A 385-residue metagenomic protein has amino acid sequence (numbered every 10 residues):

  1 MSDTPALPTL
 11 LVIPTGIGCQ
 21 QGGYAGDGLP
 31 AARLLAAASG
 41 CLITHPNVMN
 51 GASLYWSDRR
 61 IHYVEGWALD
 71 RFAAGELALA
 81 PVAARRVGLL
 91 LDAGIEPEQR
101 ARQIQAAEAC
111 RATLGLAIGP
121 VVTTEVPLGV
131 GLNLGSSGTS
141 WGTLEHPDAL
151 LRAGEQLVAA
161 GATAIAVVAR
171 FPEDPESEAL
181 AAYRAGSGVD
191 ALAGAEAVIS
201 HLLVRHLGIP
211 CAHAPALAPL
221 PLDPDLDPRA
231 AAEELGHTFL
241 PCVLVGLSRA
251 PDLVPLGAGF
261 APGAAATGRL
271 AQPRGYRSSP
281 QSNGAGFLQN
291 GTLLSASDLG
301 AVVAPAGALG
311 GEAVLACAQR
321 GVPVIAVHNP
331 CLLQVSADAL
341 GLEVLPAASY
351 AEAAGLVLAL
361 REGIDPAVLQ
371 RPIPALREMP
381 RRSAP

Functional and structural regions predicted by a protein language model:
M1-A181, G188-A193: Metallocofactor- and cofactor-centric catalytic cores in central/energy metabolism, strongly enriched
L42, I118, P210-C211, V324: Hydrophobic beta-strand scaffold residues
R59-G66, L226-V245, A339-S349: Acidic, Ser/Thr-rich peripheral helices and adjacent loops at domain boundaries
L114, L207, Q319-G321: Short, structured coil segments at secondary-structure junctions
S136-L144, A153, V158, I165-V168 (+3 more regions): Generic multipass alpha-helical transmembrane bundles of integral membrane proteins
P219-L220, C242-G259, G291-L299, P305-P385: C-terminal functional extensions of proteins
A258-T292: Intrinsically disordered, low-complexity terminal tails and inter-domain linkers enriched for S/T/G/P/D/E
